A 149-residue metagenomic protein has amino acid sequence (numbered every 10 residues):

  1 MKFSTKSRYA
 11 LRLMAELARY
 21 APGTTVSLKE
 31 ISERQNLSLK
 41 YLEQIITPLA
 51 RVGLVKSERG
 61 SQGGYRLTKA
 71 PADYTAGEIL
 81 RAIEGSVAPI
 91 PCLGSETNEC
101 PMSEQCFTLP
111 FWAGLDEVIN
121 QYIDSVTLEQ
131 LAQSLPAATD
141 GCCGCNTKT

Functional and structural regions predicted by a protein language model:
S7-P22: Short amphipathic alpha-helical interface segments
R19-P22, E33, R51: The C-terminal cap of the DNA-recognition helix in HTH/winged-HTH DNA-binding domains, marking the helix-to-coil
V26-Q35: A short alpha-helical element within helix-turn-helix/winged-helix DNA-binding domains across DNA-binding proteins
K40: Key DNA-contact positions within bacterial/archaeal DNA-binding proteins
I45-A50: Basic amphipathic alpha-helical segments that dock to polyanions
L54-T68: Beta-hairpin "wing" of winged helix-turn-helix
A76, G94-T149: C-terminal regulatory/oligomerization modules of transcriptional regulators
